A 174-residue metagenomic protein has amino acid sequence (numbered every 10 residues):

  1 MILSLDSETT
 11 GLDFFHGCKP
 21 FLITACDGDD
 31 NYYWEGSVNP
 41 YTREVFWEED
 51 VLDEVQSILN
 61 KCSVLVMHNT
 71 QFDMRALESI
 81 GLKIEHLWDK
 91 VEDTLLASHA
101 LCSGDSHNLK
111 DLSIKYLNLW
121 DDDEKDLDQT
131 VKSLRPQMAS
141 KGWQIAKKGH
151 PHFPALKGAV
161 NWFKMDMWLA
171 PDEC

Functional and structural regions predicted by a protein language model:
I2-L12: Two-metal-ion RNase H-like nuclease active-site motif
L3, F21-I23: Structural beta-strand/beta-sheet cores of well-ordered domains, especially the beta-sheet scaffolds that support
D13, C18, A25-C174: Active-site-proximal helix-loop-helix substrate-binding element of RNase H-like nuclease domains
